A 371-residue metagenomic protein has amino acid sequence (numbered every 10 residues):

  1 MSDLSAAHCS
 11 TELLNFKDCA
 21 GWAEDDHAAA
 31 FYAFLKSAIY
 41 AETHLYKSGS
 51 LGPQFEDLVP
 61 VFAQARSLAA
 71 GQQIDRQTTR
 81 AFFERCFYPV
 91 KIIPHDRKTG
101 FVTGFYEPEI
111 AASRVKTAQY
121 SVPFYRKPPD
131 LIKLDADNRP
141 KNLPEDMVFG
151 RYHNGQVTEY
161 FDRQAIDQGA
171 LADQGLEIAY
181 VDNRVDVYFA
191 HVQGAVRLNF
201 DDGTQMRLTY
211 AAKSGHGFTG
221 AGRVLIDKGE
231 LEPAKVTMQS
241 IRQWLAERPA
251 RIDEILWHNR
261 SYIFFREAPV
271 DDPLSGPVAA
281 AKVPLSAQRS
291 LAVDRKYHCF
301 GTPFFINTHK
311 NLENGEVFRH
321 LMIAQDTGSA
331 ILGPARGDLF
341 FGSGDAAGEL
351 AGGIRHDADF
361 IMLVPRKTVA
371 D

Functional and structural regions predicted by a protein language model:
M1-C9: Bacterial Sec-dependent signal peptides at the C-terminal "C-region" and cleavage site
C9-P269: Secretory/export targeting leaders with adjacent low-complexity proregions
E12-L13, A23, A30, D272-D371: C-terminal soluble interaction/assembly domains
